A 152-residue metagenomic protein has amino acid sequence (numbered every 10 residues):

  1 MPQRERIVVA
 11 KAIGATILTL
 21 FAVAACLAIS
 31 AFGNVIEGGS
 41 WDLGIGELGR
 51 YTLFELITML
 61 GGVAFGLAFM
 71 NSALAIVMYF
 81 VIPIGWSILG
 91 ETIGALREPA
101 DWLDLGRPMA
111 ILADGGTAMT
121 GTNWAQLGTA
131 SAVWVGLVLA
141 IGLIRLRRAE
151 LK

Functional and structural regions predicted by a protein language model:
M1-R4: Short helix-to-coil transition segments within interhelical loops that connect adjacent transmembrane helices
V8-M70, F80-A95, M109-V133, L137 (+1 more regions): Secretory targeting signals
A75-M78: Alpha-helical transmembrane segments and their helix-start/interface "positive-inside/aromatic belt" motifs in integral
G94-L103: A cytosolic-side transmembrane-helix exit/cap motif
D101-W102, A110, E150: Residue-level preference for alpha-helix termini and adjacent loops
L143-K152: Membrane-interface capping segments at transmembrane-helix boundaries
